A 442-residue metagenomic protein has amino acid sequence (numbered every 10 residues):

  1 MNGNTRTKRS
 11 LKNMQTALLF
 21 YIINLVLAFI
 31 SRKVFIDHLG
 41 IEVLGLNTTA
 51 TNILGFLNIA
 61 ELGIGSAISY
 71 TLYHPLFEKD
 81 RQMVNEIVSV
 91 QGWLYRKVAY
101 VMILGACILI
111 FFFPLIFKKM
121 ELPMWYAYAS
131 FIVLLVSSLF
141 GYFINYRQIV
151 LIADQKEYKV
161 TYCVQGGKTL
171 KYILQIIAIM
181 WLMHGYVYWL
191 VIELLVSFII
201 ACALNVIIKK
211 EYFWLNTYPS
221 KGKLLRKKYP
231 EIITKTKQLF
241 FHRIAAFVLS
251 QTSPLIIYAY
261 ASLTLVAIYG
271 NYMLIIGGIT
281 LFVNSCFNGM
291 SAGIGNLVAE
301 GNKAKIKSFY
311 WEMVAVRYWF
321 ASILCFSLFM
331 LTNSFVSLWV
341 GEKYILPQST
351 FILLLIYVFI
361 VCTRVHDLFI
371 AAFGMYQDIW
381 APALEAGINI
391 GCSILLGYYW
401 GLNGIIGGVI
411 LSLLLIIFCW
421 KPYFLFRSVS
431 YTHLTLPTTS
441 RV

Functional and structural regions predicted by a protein language model:
M1-S10, Y186-W189, L204-Q251, G293-N296 (+2 more regions): Interhelical loop/hinge segments that connect adjacent transmembrane helices in multipass membrane
G3-N4, L11, F113-V133, L328-T363: Interfacial segments at transmembrane-helix termini and the short loops linking adjacent helices
K8-N24, L62-L115, W125-I132, A304-L324 (+1 more regions): Membrane-water interface segments that mark the loop-to-transmembrane alpha-helix transition
N13-T16, S130, K159, T234-K235 (+4 more regions): Membrane-interface "helix-start" segments
F20, N24-A28, A50-S69, V133-I152 (+10 more regions): Short runs within selected transmembrane alpha-helices of multi-pass transporters and secretion channels
V26-L44, F117-K119, I179-M183, F240-F241 (+4 more regions): Helix-terminus/linker motif at the lipid-water interface of multi-pass membrane proteins
F35-N58, I87, Y186-V191, K227-K235 (+3 more regions): Interfacial/gating helices of multi-pass transporter permease domains
L62-E78, A153, Y212-T217, I276-V314 (+1 more regions): Helix-loop junctions and terminal segments of transmembrane helices in multi-pass membrane transport/translocation
